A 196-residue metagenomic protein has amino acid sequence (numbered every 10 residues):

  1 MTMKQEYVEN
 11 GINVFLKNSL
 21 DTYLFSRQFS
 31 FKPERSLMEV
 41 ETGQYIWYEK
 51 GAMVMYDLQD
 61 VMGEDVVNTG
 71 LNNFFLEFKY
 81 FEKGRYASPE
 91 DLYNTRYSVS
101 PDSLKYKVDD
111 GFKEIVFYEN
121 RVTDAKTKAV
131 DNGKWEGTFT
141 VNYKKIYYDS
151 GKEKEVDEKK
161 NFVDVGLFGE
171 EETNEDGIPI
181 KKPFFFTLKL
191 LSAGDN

Functional and structural regions predicted by a protein language model:
M1-G133, T138-F139: Hydrophobic alpha-helical and helix-loop surface patches within well-folded domains that function as non-catalytic
V67, P101-K105, F117-N196: Beta-strand-rich binding/interaction modules
